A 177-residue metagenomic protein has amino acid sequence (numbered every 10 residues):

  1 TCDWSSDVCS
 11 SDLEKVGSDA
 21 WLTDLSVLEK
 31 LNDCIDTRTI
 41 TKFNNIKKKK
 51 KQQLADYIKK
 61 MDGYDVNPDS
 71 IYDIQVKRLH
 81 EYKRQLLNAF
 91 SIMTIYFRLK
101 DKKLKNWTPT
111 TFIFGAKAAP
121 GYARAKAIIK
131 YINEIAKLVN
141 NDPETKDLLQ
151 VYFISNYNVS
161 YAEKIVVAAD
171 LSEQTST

Functional and structural regions predicted by a protein language model:
T1, A119-A123, T175-T177: Short, contiguous acidic/charged loop-to-helix segments that flank catalytic cores in large enzymes
T1-V8: Single conserved hydrophobic/aromatic residue that forms the stacking wall/gate of nucleotide- or nucleobase-binding
C9-K59: N-terminal leader/propeptide and maturation segments of large enzyme subunits in energy/redox metabolism and hydrolases
K48-A162, V167: Long, K/E/R/D-enriched contiguous segments that form extended
E163-T177: Acidic donor-binding loop of glycosyltransferase active sites
